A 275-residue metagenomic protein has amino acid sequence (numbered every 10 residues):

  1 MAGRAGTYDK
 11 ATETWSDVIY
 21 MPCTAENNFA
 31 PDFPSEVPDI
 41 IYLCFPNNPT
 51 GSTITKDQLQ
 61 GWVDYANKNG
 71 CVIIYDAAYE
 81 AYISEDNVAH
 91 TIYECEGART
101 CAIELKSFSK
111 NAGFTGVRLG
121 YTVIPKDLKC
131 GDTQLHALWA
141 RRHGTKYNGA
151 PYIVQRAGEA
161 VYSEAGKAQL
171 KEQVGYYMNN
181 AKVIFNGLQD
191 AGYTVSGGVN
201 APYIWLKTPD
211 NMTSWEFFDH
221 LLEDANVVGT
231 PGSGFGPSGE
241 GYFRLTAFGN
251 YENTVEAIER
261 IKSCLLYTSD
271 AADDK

Functional and structural regions predicted by a protein language model:
M1-S269: PLP-dependent class I/II
D270-K275: A short, hydrophobic C-terminal helix/tail in secreted or cell-surface proteins
